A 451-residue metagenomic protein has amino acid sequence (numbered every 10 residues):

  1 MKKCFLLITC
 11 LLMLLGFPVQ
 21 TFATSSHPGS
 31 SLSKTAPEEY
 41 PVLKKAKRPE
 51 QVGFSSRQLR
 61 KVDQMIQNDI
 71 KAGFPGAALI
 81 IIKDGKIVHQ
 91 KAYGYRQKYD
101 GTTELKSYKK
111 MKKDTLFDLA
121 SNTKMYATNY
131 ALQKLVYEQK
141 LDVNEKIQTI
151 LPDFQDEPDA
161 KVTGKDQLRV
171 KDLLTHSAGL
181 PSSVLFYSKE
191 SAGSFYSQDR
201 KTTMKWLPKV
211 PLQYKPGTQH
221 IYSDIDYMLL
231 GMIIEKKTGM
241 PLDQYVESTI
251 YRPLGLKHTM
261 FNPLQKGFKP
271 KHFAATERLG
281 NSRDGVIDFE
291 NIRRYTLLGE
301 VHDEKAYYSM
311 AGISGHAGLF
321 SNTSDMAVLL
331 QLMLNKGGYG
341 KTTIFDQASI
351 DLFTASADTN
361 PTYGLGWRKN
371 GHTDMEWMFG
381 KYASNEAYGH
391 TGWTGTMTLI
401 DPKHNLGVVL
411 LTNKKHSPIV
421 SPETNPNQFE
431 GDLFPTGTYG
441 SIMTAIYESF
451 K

Functional and structural regions predicted by a protein language model:
C4-A23: Sec-dependent N-terminal signal peptides of Gram-positive bacterial secreted proteins and lipoproteins
A23-Y95, E247, I287-K451: Catalytic loop of the DD-peptidase/beta-lactamase superfamily, centered on the K-T-G motif and neighboring
V62, D69-I80, Y99-D172, Y214-I225 (+1 more regions): Short active-site loop at a secondary-structure junction that contains or immediately precedes the catalytic residue(s)
K83, T123, I147, P263-F268: Short, solvent-exposed turn/loop segments enriched in Gly/Ser/Thr/Pro and often Arg
K98, A178-G179, K415: Solvent-exposed coil/turn segments that connect beta secondary-structure elements in extracytoplasmic/periplasmic
E104, F186-S188, T218, V420-T424: Short acidic, glycine/proline-rich loop/turn micro-motifs
P158-N385: Short, surface-exposed loop or secondary-structure junction motifs that flank catalytic or metal-binding residues
